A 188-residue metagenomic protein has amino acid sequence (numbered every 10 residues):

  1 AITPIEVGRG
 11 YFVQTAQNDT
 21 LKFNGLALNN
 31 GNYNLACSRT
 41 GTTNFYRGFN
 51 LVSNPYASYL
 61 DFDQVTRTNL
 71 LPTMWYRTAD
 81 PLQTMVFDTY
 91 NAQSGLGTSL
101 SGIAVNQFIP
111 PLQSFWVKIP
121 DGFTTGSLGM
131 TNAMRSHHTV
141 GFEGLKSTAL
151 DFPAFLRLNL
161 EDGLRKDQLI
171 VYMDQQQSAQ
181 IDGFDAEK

Functional and structural regions predicted by a protein language model:
A1-K188: Compositionally biased Ser/Thr/Gly- and acidic/asparagine-rich, proline-interspersed low-complexity stretches
